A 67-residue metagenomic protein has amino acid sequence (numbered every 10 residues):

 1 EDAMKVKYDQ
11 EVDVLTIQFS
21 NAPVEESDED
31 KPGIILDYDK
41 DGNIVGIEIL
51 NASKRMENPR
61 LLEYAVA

Functional and structural regions predicted by a protein language model:
E1-A3: Short, Lys/Arg-enriched N-terminal segments with co-localized hydrophobic residues within the first ~10-30 amino acids
K5-V6, E63-A67: Short hydrophobic/aromatic patches at helix-to-coil boundaries
D9-Q10, D39: Short, acidic, Ser/Thr-enriched surface-loop or helix-capping motifs
L15-Q18: Short, aliphatic-rich beta-strand segments
S20-D41, I47: Amphipathic, hydrophobic secondary-structure cores in small proteins
P23, N51-K54: A short acidic/small-residue loop/turn micro-motif
K54-A65: A short, polar/charged loop-to-alpha-helix boundary motif
